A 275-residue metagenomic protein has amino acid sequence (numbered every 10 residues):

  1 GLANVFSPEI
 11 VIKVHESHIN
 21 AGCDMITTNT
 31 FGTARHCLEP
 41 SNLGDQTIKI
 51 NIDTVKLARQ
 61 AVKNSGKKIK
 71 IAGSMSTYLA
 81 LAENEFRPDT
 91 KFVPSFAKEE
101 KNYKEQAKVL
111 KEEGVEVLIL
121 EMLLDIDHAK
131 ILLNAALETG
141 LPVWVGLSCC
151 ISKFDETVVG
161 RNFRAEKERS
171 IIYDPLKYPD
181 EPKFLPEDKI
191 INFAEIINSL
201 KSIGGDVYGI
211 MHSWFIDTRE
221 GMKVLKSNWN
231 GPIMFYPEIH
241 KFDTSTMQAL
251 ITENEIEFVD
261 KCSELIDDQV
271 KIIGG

Functional and structural regions predicted by a protein language model:
G1-G275: Domain-level signal for soluble alpha/beta catalytic cores
